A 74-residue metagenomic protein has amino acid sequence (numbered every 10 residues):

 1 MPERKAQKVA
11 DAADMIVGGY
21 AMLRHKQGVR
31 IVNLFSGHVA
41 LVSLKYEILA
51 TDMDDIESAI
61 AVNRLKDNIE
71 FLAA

Functional and structural regions predicted by a protein language model:
M1-G19: Negatively charged, low-complexity tracts enriched in Asp/Glu with abundant Ser/Thr
K8-D11, R30, L65: Intrinsic disorder/low-complexity signature
V17-M53: A short, structured beta-strand/loop element
I48-A74: Mixed-charge, Lys/Arg-enriched low-complexity segments
